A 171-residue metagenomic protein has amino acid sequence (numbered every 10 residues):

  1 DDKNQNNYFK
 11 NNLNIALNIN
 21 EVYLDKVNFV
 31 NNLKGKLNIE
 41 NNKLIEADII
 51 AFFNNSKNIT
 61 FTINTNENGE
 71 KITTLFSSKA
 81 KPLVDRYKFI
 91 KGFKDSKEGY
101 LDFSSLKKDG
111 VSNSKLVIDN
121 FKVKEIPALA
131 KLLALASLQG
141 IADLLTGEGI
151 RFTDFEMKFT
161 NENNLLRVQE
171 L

Functional and structural regions predicted by a protein language model:
D1, N6-L171: Small-residue helix/turn framework positions
